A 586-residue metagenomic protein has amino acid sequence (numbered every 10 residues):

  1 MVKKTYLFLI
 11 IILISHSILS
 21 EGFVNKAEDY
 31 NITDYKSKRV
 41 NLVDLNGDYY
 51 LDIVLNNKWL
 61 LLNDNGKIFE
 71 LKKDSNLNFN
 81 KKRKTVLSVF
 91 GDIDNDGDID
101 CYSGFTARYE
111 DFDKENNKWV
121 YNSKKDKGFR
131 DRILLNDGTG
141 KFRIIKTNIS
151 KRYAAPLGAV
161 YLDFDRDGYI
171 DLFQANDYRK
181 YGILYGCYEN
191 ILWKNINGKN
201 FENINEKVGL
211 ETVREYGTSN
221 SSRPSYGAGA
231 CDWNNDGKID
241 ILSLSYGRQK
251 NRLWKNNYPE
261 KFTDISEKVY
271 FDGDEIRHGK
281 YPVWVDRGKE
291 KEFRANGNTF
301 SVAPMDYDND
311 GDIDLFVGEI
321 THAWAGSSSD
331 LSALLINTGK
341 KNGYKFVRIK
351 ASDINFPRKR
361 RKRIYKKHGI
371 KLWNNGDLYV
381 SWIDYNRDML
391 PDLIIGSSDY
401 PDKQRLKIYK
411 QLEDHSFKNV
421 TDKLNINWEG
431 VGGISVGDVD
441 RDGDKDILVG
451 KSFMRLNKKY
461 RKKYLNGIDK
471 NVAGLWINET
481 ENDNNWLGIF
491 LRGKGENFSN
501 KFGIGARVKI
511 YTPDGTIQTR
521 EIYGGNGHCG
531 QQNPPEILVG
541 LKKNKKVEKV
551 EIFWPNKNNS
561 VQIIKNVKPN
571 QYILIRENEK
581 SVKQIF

Functional and structural regions predicted by a protein language model:
S15-S17: N-terminal signal peptide c-region/cleavage motif recognized by signal peptidases
S20-K26, W59-K73, E110-I145, I183-I204 (+5 more regions): Beta-propeller blade repeat segments, especially FG-GAP/WD-type strand-to-loop junctions in 6- to 7-bladed propeller
D29-N41, L77-V89, N148-V160, V208-A228 (+7 more regions): Repeat-based blade/solenoid architectures
Y30-I32, D422-E429, G433, R441-F586: Gly/Ser/Thr/Pro-enriched helix-cap/hinge segments flanking short amphipathic alpha-helices
D44-N46, Y50, D64-N65, G91-D98 (+12 more regions): Calcium-coordinating acidic loop motifs
Y50-N56, C101-F105, L172-N176, I241-S245 (+4 more regions): Hydrophobic beta-strand segments that make up the repeating blades of beta-propeller and related beta-repeat
N78-F79, E115-D126, K180-Y185, G217-S219 (+7 more regions): Short consensus segments that form the blades of beta-propeller domains, in both extracellular/periplasmic
I144-W254, T263-P282, K291-P304, I320: Solenoidal tandem-repeat scaffolds enriched in leucines and small polar residues
